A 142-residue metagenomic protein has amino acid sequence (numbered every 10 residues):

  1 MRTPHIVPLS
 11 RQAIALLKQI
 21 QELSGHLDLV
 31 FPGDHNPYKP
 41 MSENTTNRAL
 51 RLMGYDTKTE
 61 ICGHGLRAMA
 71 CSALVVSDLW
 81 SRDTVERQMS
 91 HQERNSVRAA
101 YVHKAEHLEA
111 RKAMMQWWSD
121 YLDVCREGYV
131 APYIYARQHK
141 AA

Functional and structural regions predicted by a protein language model:
M1, R11-A15, Q19, L23-L27 (+3 more regions): C-terminal secondary-structure termini that scaffold catalytic or DNA-interacting sites
R2-I6: Short, mixed charged/polar active-site loops that provide acid/base catalysis or chelate metal/phosphate cofactors
V7, A15-Y38, N44-R87, H91 (+1 more regions): Short, basic (Lys/Arg/His-rich) helix/loop patches that form interaction surfaces in the mid-to-C-terminal regions
W80, A100-Y101: Short, glycine/charged-enriched secondary-structure capping and boundary segments
